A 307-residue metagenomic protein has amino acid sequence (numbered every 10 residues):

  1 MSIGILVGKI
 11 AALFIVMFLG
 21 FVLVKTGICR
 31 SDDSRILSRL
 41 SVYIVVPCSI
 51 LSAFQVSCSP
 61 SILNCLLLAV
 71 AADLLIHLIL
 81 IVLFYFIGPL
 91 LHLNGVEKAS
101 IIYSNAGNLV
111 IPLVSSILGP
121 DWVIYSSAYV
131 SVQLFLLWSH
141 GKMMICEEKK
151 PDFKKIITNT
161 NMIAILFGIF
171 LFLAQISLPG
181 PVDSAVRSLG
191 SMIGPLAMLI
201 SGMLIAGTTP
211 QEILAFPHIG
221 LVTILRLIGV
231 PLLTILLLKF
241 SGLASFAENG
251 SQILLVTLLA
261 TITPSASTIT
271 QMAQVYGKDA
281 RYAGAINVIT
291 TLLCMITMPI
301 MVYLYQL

Functional and structural regions predicted by a protein language model:
M1-L307: Alpha-helical transmembrane segments of multi-pass small-molecule/ion transporters
